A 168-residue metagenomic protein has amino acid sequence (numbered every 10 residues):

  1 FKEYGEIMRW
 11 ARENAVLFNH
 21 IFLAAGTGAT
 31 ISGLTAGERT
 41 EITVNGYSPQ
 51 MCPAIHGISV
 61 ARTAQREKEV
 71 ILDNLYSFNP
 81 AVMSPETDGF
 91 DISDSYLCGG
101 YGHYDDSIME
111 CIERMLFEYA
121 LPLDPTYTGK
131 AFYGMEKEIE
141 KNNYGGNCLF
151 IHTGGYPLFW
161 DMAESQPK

Functional and structural regions predicted by a protein language model:
F1-D94, C98, H152-K168: Glycine-rich phosphate/pyrophosphate-binding loop at beta-loop-alpha junctions
H20, G146-N147: Residues that mark the start of a beta-strand
D88-G145: Active-site-adjacent helical/loop segments in soluble small-molecule enzymes
T126-T128, I151-G154: Short, loop-centered acidic/histidine patches that primarily coordinate divalent metals
